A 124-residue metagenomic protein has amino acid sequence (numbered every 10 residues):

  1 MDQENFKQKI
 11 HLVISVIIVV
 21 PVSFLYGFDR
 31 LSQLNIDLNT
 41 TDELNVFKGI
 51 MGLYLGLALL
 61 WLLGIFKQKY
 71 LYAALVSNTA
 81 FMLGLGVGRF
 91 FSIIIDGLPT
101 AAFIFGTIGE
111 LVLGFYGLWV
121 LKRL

Functional and structural regions predicted by a protein language model:
N5-L44: Membrane-helix boundary elements
V19-L25, F81-F90: Aromatic-anchored segments of alpha-helical transmembrane domains
P21-V22, E43-L63, A80-F81: Core segments of alpha-helical transmembrane spans in multipass integral membrane proteins
S23, W61-L62, R89-F91, F115: Alpha-helical transmembrane segments of multipass membrane proteins
L25, L111-L124: Membrane-water interface at the C-terminal end of transmembrane alpha helices
D37-L44, L98-G109: Non-cytosolic membrane-interface motifs at loop->transmembrane helix junctions
L59-A73: Juxtamembrane helix-break-helix junctions at the cytosolic face of small multi-pass alpha-helical membrane proteins
I65, T79, V87-I104, K122-R123: Membrane-helix boundary connector in multi-pass membrane proteins
